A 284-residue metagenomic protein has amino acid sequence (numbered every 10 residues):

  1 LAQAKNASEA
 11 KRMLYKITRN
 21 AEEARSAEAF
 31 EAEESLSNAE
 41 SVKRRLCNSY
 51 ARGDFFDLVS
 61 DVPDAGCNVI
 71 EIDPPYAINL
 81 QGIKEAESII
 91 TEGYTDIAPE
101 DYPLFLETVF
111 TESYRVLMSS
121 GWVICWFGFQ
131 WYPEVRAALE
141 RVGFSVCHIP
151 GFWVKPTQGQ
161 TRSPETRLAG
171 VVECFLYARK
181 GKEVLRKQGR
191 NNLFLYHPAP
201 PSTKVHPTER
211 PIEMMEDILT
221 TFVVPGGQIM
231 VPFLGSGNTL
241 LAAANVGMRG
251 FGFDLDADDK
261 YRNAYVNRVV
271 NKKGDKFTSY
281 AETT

Functional and structural regions predicted by a protein language model:
L1-A51, E282-T284: Amphipathic alpha-helical oligomerization/scaffolding segments
N48-F253, A257-K260: Core catalytic lobe of class I
M215, G252, K273-T284: Asp-based, Mg2+/Mn2+-dependent phosphohydrolase catalytic module
N263-V266: Conserved SAM-binding loop
